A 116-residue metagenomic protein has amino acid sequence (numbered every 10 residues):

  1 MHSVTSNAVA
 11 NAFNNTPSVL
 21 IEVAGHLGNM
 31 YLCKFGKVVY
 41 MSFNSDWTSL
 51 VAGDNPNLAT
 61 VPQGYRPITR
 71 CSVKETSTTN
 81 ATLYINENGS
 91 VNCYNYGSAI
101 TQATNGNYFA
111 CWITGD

Functional and structural regions predicted by a protein language model:
M1-P17: Fibrous stalk/shaft segments of extracellular and virion attachment machinery
F13-F35, N44-Q63: Surface-exposed ligand/attachment interfaces on beta-rich extracellular proteins
L27-G28, L50-T60, I68-D116: Extracellular jelly-roll beta-sandwich "head" domains, especially the C-terminal globular C1q domain
S42-N44, Y96: Structured loops at beta-to-helix junctions and adjacent beta-edge loops in soluble globular domains
